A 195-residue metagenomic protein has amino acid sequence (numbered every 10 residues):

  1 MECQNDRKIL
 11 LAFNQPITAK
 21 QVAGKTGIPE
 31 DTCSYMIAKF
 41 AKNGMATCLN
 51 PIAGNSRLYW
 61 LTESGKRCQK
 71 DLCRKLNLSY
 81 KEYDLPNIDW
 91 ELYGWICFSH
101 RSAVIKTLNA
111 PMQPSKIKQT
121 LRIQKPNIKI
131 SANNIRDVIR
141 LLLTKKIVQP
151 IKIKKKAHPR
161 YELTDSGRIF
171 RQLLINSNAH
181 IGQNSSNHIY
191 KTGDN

Functional and structural regions predicted by a protein language model:
M1-K8, N77-K106: Short alpha-helical segments that sit at the start of domains
M1-N5, P51-R74, I153-N176: Short, cationic-aromatic polyanion-contact patches
F13, I37, A46, Y59-L61 (+5 more regions): Fold-core signature of tandem repeat domains
F13-Q21, T107-K116: Short capping segments at the starts of secondary-structure elements
I28-K42, I128-K145: Short amphipathic alpha-helical interaction segments
A41-P51, L143-I153: A short, conserved structural fragment
C68, S79-I88, P159-N195: Phospho-regulated, low-complexity intrinsically disordered regions of nuclear gene-regulatory and chromatin-associated
S115-N127: DNA-recognition alpha helix
